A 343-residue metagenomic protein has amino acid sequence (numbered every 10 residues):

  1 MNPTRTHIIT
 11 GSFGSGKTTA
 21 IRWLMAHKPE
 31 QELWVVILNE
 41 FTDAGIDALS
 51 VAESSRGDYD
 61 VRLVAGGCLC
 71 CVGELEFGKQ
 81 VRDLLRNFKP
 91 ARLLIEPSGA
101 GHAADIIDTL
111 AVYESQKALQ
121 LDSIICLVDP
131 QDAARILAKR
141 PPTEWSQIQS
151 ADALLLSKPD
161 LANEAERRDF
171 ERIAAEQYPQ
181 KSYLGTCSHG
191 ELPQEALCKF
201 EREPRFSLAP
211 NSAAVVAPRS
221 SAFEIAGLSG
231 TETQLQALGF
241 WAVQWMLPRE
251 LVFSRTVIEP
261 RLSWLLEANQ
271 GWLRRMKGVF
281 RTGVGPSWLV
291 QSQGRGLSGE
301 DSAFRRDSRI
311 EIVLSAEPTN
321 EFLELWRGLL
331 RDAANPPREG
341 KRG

Functional and structural regions predicted by a protein language model:
N2-R5, L238, R306-S308: A short, charged/proline- and glycine-enriched loop that marks the coil->beta-strand transition at the N-terminal
N2-T10, S15, T19-L137: Nucleotide-state-sensitive switch-loop elements of NTP-binding domains
K17-T18, A103, Q194, T319 (+1 more regions): Alpha-helix initiation and N-capping motif
L94, Q244-M246, E311: Short aromatic/hydrophobic contact patches that present stacked aromatics for nucleic-acid/ligand binding
I107-K181, T186-H189: Conserved catalytic-core segment of NTP-binding enzymes
S146, A153, L161-F304, E317-N320 (+1 more regions): C-terminal accessory "lid"/substrate-recognition subdomains
R309, L314-A316: Conserved NTP phosphate-binding and transfer environment spanning the P-loop NTPase/kinase superfamily
